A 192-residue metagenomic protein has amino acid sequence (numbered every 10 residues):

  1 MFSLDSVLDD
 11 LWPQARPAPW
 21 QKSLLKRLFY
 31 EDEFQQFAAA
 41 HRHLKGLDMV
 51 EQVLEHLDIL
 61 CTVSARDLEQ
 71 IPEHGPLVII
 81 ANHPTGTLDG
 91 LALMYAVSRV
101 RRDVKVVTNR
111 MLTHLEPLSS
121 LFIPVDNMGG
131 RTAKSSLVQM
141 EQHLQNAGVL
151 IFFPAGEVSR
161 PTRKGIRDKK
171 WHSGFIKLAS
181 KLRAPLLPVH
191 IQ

Functional and structural regions predicted by a protein language model:
M1-L77, G90-A92, R99-R101, S119-S120: Membrane-anchoring hydrophobic helices of lipid-metabolizing enzymes
L60-Q192: Soluble catalytic domains of membrane acyltransferases
